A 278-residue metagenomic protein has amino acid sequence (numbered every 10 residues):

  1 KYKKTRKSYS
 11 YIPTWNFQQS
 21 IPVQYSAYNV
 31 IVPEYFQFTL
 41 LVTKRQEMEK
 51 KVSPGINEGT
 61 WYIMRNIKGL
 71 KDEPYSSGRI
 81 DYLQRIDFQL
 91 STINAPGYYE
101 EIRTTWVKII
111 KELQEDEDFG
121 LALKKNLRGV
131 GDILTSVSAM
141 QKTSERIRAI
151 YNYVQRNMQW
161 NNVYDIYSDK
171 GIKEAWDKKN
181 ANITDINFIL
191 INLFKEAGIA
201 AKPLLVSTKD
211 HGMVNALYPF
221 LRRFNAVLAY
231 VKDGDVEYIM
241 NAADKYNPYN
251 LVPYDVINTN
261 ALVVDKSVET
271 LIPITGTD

Functional and structural regions predicted by a protein language model:
K3-Y151, Q155-N162: Secretory-pathway-linked proteins and extracytosolic
R6-K7, F38, M158-I166, E196-D210: Short, well-structured beta-strand/strand-turn elements
S8, A261-D278: Edge strands and adjacent loops of beta-rich recognition modules
P13-W15, Q24-Y28, F36, E58-T60 (+5 more regions): Structural beta-strand/beta-sheet cores of well-ordered domains, especially the beta-sheet scaffolds that support
G131, Q159-A181: Short, conserved helix/loop micro-motifs enriched in His/Cys and acidic residues
R146, A175-I186, F220-L221: Secondary-structure capping and boundary motifs in well-ordered enzyme cores
I186-D265: Hydrophobic/aromatic-rich core segments of domains that either
